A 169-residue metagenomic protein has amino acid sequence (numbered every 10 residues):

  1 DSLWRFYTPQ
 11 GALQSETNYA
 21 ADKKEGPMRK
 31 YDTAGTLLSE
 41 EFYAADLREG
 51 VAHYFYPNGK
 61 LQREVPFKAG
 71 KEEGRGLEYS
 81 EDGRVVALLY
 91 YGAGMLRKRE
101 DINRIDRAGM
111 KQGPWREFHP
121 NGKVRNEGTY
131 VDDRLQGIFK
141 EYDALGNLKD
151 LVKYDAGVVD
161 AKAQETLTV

Functional and structural regions predicted by a protein language model:
D1-V169: Glycine/tyrosine- and acidic-biased, solvent-exposed loop/turn segments at the edges of beta-strands
